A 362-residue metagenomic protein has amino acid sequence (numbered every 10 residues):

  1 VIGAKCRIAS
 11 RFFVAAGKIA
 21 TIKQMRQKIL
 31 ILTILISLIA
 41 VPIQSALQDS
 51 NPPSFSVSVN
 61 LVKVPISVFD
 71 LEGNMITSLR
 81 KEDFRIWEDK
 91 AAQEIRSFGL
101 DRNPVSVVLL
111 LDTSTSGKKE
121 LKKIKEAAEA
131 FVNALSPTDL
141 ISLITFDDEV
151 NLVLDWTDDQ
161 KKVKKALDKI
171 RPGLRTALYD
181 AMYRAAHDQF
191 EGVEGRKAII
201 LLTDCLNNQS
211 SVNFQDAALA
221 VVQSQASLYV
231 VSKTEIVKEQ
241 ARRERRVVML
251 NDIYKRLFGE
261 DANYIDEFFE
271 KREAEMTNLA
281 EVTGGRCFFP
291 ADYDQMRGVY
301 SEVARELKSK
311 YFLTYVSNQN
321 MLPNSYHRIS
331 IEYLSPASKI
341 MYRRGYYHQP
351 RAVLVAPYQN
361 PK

Functional and structural regions predicted by a protein language model:
F12-F13: Aromatic (phenylalanine/tyrosine) cluster motif
A20-K23, A40, Q44: A composition/secondary-structure signal for short, hydrophobic, low-basic-content segments with alpha-helix propensity
A20-L32: Bacterial N-terminal signal peptides that target proteins for export
I31-V41: Bacterial N-terminal signal peptides
S45-K362: Scaffold/interface architecture of coatomer-like assemblies
